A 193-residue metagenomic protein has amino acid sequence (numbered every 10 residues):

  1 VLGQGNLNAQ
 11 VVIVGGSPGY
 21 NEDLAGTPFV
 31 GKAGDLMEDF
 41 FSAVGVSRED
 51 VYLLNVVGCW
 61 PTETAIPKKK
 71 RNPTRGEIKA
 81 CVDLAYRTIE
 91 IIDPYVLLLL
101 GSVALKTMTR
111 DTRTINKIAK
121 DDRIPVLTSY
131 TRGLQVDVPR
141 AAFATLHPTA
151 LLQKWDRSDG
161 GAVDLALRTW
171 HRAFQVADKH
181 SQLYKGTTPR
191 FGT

Functional and structural regions predicted by a protein language model:
V1-T193: A polyanion-binding, active-site-adjacent surface
